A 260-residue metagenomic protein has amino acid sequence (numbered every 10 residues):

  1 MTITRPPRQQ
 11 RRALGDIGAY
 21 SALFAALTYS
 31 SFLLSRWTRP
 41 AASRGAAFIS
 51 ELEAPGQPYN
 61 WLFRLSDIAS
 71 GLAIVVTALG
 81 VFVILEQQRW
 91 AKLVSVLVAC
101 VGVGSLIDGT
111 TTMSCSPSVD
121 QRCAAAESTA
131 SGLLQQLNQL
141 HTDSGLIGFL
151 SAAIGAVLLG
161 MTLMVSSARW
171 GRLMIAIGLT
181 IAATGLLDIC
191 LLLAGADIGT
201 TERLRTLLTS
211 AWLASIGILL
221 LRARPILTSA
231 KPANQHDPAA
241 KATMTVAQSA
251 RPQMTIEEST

Functional and structural regions predicted by a protein language model:
M1-Y20, A223-T260: Actinobacteria-biased recognition of intrinsically disordered, low-complexity terminal regions
P6-R224: Hydrophobic, aromatic-enriched alpha-helical segments typical of multi-pass transmembrane helices
